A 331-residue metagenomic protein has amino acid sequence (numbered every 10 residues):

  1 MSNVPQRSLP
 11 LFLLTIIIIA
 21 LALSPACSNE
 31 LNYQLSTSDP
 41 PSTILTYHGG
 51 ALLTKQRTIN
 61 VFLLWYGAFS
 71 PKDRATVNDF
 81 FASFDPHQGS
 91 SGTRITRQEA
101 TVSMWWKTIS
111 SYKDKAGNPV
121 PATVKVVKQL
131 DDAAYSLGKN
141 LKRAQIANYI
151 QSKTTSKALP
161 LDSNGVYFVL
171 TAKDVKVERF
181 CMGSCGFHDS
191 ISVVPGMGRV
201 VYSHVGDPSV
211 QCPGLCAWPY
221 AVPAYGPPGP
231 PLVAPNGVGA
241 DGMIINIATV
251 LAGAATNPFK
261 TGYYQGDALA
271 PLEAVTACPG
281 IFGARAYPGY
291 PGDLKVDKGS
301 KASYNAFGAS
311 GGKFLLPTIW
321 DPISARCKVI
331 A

Functional and structural regions predicted by a protein language model:
R7-S28: Cleavable N-terminal signal peptides of Sec/SRP-targeted secreted and luminal proteins
A26-Q151: N-terminal carbohydrate-binding/catalytic regions of secreted carbohydrate-active enzymes
L64-A68, A100, T108-I109, L170-V175 (+3 more regions): Active-site-proximal beta-strand/loop segments in catalytic clefts of secreted hydrolases
R74-T76, R179-G183, T256-F259, G266-D267: Short, solvent-exposed loop/turn and secondary-structure capping segments
F80-H87, S152-S156, A254, P258 (+1 more regions): Structured segments of extracytoplasmic/periplasmic soluble domains in secreted or envelope-associated proteins
V127-Q129, A133-P235: Metzincin-family zinc-dependent endopeptidase catalytic domain
V193-A331: Catalytic cores of secreted/periplasmic or lumenal enzymes
